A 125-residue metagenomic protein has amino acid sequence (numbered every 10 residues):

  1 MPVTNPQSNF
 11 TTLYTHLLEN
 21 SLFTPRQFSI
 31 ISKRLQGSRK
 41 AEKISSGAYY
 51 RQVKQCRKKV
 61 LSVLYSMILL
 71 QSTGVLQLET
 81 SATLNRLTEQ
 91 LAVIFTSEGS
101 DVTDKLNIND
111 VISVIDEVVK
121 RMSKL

Functional and structural regions predicted by a protein language model:
V3-N20: Short, Lys/Arg-enriched N-terminal segment that forms or immediately precedes the first helix of a structured domain
R26-R34: Short alpha-helical "packing" element that flanks the helix-turn-helix/winged-helix DNA-binding module
K33-S45: Helix-turn-helix DNA-binding module
V53, V60: DNA major-groove recognition helix of helix-turn-helix
Y65-E98: Intrinsically disordered, low-complexity basic tails/linkers immediately adjacent to helix-turn-helix/homeobox/MYB/SANT
T96-L106: Charged, low-complexity interaction regions
D104, I115-L125: Short acidic DE-rich linear segments
